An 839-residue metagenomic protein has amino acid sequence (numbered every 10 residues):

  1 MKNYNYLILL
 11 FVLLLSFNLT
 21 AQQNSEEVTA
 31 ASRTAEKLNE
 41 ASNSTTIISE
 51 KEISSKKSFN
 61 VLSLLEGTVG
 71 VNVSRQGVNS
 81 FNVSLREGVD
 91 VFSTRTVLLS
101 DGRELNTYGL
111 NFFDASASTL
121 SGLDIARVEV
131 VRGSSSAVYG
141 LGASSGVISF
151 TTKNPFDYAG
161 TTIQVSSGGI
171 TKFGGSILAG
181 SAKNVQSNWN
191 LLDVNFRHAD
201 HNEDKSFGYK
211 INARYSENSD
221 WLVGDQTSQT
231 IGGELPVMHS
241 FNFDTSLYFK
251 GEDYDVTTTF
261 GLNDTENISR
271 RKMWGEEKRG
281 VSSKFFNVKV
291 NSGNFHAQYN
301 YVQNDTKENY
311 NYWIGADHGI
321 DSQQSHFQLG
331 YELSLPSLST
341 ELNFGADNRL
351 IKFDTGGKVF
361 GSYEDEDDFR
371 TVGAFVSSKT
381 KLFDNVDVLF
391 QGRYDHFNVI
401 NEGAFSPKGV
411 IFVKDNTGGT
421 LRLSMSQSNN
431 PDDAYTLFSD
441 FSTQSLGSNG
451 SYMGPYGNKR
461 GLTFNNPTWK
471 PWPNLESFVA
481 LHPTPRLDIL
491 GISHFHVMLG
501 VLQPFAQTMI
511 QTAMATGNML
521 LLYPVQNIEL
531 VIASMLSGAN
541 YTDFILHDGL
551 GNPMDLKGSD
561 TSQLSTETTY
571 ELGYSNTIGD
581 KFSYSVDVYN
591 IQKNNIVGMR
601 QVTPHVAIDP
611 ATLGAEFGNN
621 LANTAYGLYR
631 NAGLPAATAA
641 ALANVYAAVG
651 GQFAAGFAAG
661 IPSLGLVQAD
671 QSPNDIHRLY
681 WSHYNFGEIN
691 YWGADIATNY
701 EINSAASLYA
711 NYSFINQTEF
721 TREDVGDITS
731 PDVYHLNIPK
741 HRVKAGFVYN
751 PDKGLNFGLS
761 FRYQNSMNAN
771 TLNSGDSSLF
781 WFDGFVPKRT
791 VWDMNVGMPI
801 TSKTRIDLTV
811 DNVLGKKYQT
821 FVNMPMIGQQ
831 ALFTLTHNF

Functional and structural regions predicted by a protein language model:
L7, H198-F207, R214, S240-F241 (+6 more regions): Conserved C-terminal beta-signal and adjacent last beta-strands/turns of outer-membrane beta-barrel proteins
N24-K56, F81-N82: N-terminal periplasmic "start-of-domain" segments of outer-membrane beta-barrel proteins
K37, L62-E104: Extracytoplasmic beta-strand/coil segments of soluble accessory domains associated with Gram-negative outer-membrane
E104-R132: Short acidic/polar hinge/loop motifs at secondary-structure boundaries that mediate gating or recognition
D157-A159, Q164-R279: Periplasmic-side early beta-strands and strand-to-turn transitions of outer-membrane beta-barrels
Q164, K381-N385, T577, K581-K593 (+4 more regions): Gram-negative outer-membrane beta-barrel transporters
Y209, S216, D220-V223, S240-N267 (+8 more regions): Surface-exposed extracellular loop regions of Gram-negative outer-membrane beta-barrel proteins
E277-G280, F285, N291, G319-Q324 (+6 more regions): Outer-membrane beta-barrel signature, preferentially recognizing the C-terminal barrel domain of Gram-negative
